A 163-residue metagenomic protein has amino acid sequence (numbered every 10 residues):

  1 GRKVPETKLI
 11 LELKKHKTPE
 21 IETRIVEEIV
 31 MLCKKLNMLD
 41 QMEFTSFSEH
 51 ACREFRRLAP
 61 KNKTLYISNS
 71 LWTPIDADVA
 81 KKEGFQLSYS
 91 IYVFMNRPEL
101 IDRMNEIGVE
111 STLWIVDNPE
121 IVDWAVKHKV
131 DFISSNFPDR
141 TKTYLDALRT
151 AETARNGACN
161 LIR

Functional and structural regions predicted by a protein language model:
G1-R163: Short loop-to-alpha-helix "cap/lid" segments that border enzyme active sites across diverse enzyme classes
